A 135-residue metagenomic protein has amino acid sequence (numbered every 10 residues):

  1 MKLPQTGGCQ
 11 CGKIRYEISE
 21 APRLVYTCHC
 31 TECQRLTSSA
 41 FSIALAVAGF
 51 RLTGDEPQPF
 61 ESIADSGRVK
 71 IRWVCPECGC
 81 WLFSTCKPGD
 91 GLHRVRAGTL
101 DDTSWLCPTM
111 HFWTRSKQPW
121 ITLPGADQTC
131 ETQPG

Functional and structural regions predicted by a protein language model:
M1-G135: A short Gly-Trp-Pro
